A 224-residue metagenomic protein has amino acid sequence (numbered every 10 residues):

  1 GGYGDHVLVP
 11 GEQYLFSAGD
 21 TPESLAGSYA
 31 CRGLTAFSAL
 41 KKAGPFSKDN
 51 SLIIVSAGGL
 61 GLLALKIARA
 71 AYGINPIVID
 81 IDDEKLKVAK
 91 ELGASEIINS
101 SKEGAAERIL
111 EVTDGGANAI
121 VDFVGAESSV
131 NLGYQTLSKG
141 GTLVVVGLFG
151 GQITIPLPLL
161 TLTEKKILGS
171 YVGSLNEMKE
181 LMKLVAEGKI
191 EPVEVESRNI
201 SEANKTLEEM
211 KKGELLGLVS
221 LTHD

Functional and structural regions predicted by a protein language model:
G1-L15: Glycine-rich phosphate/adenylate-binding loop and adjacent beta-alpha elements of nucleotide- or dinucleotide-binding
Q13-Y14, G19-E103, E107-R108, V121: Mid-domain Rossmann-like dinucleotide-binding core that forms the NAD(H)/NADP(H) cofactor-binding site
L15, I53, I77, T142-V144 (+2 more regions): Structural detector of well-ordered beta-strand residues that form the stable sheet scaffold of enzyme domains
A18, A36, A68, A89 (+9 more regions): Residue-level signal for nonpolar/aromatic packing positions in well-ordered secondary structure
A43-N50, I81, K87-K166: Glycine-rich cofactor phosphate-binding loops and adjacent beta1-alpha1 units of small-molecule cofactor enzyme domains
G73-N75, G116-A117, K189-E194: A local structural motif
N131-Q135, L175-D224: C-terminal hydrophobic helical "lid"/dimerization subdomain of Rossmann-like NAD(P)H-dependent oxidoreductases
T142-V144, I155-E194: Rossmann-fold dehydrogenase core element
